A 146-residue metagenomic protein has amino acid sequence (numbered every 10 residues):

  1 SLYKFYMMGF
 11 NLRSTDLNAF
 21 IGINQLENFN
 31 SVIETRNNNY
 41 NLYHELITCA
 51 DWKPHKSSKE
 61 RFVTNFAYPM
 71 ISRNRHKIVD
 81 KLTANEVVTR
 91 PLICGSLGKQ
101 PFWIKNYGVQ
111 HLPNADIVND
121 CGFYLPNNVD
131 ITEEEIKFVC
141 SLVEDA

Functional and structural regions predicted by a protein language model:
S1-A146: PLP-dependent aminotransferase class I/II
